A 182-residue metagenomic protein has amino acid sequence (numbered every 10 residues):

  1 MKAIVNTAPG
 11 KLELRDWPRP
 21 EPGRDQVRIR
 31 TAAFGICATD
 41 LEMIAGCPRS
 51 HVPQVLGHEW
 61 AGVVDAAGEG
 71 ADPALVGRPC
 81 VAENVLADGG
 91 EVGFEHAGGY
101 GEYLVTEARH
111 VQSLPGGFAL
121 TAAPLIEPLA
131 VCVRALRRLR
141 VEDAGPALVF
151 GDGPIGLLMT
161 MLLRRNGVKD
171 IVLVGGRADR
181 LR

Functional and structural regions predicted by a protein language model:
K2, Q26-R28, P146, D170: Residues that mark the start of a beta-strand
A8-G10, G23: Residue-level recognition of beta-strand termini and adjacent short loop/turns
L14-D16, A61-V63, P79-V81, Y103-V105 (+2 more regions): Conserved hydrophobic/aromatic beta-strand scaffold that supports enzyme active sites
P20-F34, A45-L86, P115-F118: Glycine-rich beta-strand-centered segment in the early N-terminal region that forms part of a ligand/cofactor-binding
R30-A32, E107, G151: A secondary-structure boundary/capping signal
T39-M43: Cytochrome P450 core scaffold surrounding the K-helix E-X-X-R motif and the conserved "meander" helix-loop region
D72-A74, A82-Q112: Cysteine-cluster motifs in flexible loop/terminal segments that predominantly coordinate metals
A119-R182: Mid-domain Rossmann-like dinucleotide-binding core that forms the NAD(H)/NADP(H) cofactor-binding site
